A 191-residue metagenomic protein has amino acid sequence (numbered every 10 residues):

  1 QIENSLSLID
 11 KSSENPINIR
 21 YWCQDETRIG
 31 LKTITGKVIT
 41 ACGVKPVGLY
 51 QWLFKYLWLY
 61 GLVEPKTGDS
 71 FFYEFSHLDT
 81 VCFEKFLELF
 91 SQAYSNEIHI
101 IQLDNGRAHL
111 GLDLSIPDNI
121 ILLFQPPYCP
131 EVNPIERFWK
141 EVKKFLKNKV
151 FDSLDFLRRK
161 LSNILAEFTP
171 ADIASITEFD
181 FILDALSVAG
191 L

Functional and structural regions predicted by a protein language model:
Q1-E84, E88, L183-L191: Extended, low-complexity cationic-aromatic segments
I17-I19, N96-H99: Short coil/turn segments at beta-strand junctions that form active-site/ligand-binding loops
I17-Y21, I135-L191: C-terminal anion-handling pockets and recognition modules
W22-Q24, I100-L103, L123-P126: Short beta-strand segments
D25, G61-L62, G68, L87 (+4 more regions): Mobile genetic element proteins and their domesticated derivatives, centered on retroelements and DNA transposons
K45-W52, D118-R137: RNase H-like polynucleotidyl transferase catalytic core
E97-H109, N133: Acidic/histidine-rich, metal-coordinating catalytic segments
G111-N119: Short, aromatic/basic amphipathic alpha-helical patches
